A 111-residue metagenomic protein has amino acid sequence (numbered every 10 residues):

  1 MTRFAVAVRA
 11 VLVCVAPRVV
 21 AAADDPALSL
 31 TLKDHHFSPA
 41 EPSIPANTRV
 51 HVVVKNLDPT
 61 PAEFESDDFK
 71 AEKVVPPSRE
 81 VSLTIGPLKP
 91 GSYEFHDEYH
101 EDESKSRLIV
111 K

Functional and structural regions predicted by a protein language model:
M1-V8: Bacterial N-terminal signal peptides that target proteins for export
R18-A23: Sec/Tat signal peptide C-region and signal peptidase I cleavage site
D24-N47: N-terminal edge beta-strand
P26-S29, P76-K111: Extracellular/periplasmic metallocenter environments
A40-P42, K70-V74, T84: Beta-strand-rich interaction surfaces with strong enrichment in secreted/lumenal proteins
V50, T60-A62, S104-S106: Short beta-strand/loop motifs in extracellular/secreted proteins, especially within beta-sandwich accessory domains
V54-N56: Asparagine-centered strand-capping/turn motif at beta-strand->loop junctions
A62-D68: Change to "...patches in solvent-exposed regions of secreted, membrane-anchored, or virion-exposed structural
